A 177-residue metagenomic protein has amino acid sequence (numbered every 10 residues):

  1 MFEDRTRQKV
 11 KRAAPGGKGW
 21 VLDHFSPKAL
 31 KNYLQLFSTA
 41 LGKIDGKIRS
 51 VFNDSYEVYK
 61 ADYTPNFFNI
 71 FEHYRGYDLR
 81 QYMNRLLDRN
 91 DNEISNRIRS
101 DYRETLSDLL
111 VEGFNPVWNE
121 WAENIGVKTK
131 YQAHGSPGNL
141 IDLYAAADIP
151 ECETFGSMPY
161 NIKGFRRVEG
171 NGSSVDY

Functional and structural regions predicted by a protein language model:
M1-Y177: Catalytic-domain carbohydrate-binding cleft regions of carbohydrate-active enzymes
